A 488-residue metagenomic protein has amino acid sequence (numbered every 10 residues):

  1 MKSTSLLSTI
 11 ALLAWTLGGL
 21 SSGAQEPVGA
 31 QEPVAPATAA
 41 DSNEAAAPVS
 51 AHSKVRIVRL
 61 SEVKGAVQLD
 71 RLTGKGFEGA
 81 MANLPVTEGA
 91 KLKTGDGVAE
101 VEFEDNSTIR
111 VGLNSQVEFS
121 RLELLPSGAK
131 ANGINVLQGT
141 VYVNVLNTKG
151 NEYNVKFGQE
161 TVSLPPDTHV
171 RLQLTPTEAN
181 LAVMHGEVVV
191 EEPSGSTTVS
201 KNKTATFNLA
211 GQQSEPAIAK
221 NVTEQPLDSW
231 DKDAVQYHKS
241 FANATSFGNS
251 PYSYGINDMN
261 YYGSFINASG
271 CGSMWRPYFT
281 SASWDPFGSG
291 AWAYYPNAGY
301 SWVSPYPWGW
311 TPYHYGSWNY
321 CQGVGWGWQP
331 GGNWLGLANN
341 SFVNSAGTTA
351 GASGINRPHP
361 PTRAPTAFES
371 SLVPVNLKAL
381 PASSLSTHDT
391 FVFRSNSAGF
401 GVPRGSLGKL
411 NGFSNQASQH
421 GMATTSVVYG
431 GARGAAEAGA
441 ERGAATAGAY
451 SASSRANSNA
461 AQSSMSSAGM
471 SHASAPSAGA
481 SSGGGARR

Functional and structural regions predicted by a protein language model:
M1-A24, R488: Sec-dependent N-terminal signal peptides
S3, S8, W15, A37 (+2 more regions): Intrinsically disordered/low-complexity terminal segments and short unstructured peptides
S5, L17, S53, L60 (+5 more regions): Generic structural signal for beta-strand residues in well-ordered domains
L20-V34, R442-A444, M465, A475: Intrinsically disordered, low-complexity polar segments enriched in Ser/Thr/Pro and acidic
E26-V189, P193-T204, E224, W230-Y237 (+1 more regions): Flexible, surface-exposed loop/linker segments and immediately adjacent secondary-structure boundaries
G211-R488: Low-complexity, repeat-rich tail regions
